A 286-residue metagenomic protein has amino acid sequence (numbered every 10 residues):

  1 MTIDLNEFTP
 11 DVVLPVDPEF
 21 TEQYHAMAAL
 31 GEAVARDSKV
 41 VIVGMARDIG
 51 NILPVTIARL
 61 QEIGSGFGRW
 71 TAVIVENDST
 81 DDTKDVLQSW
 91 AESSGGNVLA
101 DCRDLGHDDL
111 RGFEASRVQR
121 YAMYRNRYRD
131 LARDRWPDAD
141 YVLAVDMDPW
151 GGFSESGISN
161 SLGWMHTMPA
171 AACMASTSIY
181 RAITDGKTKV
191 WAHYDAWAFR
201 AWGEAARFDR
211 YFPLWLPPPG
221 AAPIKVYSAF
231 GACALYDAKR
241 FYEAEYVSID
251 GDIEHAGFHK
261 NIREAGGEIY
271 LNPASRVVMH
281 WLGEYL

Functional and structural regions predicted by a protein language model:
M1-E62: N-proximal low-complexity "stem/linker" segments adjacent to membrane-targeting elements
T2-L14, W215-L286: C-terminal catalytic/acceptor-binding lobe
S38-V40, I63-I74, G95-N97, D140: Short loop->beta transition adjacent to catalytic acidic/histidine clusters or analogous donor-positioning motifs
G44, G68-D78, R103: Short beta-strand/loop segment that forms part of the nucleotide-sugar
G50, V75-D85, L105-H107: A conserved acidic beta->alpha catalytic loop
W90-A139: Active-site-proximal specificity loops/subdomain of glycosyltransferases
W136-G152: Short beta-strand-to-loop acidic/aromatic patch adjacent to the donor-nucleotide binding site
P149-V247: Conserved catalytic core of nucleotide-sugar-dependent glycosyltransferases
